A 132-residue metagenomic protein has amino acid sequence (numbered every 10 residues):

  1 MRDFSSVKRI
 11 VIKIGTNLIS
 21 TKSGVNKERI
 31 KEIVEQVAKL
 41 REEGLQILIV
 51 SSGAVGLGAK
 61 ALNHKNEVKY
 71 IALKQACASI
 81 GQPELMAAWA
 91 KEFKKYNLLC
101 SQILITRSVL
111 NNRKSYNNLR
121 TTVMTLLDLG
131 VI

Functional and structural regions predicted by a protein language model:
M1-I132: Nucleotide/pyrophosphate-binding catalytic subdomain
